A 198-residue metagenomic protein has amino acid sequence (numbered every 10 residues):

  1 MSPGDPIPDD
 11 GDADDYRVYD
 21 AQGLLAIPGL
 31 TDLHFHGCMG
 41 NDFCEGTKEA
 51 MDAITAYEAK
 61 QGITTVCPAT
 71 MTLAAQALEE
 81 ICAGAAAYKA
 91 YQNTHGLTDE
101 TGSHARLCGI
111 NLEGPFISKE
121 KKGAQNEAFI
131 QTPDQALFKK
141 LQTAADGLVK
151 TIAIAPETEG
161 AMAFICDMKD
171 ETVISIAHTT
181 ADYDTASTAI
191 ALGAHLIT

Functional and structural regions predicted by a protein language model:
M1-I27: Histidine-rich, glycine-flanked metal-binding segment
S2-D10, T47-A53, A163, T188-A189: N-terminal glycine-/serine-/threonine-rich phosphate-binding loop
L24-G46: Di-metal (Zn2+ and/or Mg2+/Mn2+) metal-binding site signature of metallo-dependent hydrolases with the MBL/beta-CASP
H36, D52-G84, H104-S118, A145-E157 (+2 more regions): Divalent metal-dependent hydrolysis catalytic cores, especially in the metallo-beta-lactamase
T47-A50, I81-G84, D134-A136: Charged helix-capping and loop-helix junction motifs
E79-T101, F164-S175: Short, electropositive alpha-helical surface patch
Y88, Q131-T198: Histidine/acidic residue-rich metal-binding segments in metalloenzymes
E120-F129: Glycine-rich phosphate-binding loop of ATP-grasp-fold ATP-dependent ligases
